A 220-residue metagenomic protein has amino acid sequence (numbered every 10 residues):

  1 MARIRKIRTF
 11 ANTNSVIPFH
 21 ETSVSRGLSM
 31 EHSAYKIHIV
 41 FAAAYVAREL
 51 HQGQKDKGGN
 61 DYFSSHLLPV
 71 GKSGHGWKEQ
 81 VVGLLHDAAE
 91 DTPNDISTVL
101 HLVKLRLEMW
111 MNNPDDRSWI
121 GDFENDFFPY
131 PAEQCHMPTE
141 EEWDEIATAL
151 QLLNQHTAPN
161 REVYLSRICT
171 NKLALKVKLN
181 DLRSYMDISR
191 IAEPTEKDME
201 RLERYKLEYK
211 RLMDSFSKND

Functional and structural regions predicted by a protein language model:
M1-A2, G59: Intrinsic-disorder/low-complexity loop/linker signature
R3-R8, R26: Basic polycationic patches enriched in arginine
N12, V16-D220: Active-site helical microenvironments for divalent-metal-assisted chemistry
